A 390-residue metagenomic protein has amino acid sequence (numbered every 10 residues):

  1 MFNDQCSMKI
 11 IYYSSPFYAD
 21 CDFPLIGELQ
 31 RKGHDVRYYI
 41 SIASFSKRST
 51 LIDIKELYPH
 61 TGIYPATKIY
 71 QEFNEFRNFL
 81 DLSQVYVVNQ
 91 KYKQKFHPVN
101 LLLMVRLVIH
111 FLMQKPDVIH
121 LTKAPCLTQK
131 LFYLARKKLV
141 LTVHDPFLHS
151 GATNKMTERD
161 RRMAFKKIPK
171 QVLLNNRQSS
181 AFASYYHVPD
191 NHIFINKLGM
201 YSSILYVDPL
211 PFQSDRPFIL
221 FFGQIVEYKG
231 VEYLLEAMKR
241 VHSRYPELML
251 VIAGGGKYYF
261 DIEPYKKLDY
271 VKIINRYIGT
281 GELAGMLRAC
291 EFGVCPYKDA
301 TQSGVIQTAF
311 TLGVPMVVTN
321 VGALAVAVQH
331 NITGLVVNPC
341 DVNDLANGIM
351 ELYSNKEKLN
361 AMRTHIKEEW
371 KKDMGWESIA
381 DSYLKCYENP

Functional and structural regions predicted by a protein language model:
H34, A152-T153, A183-S184, N191-R216 (+2 more regions): Acidic anion/phosphate-binding donor-loop and adjacent secondary structure in glycosyltransferase catalytic cores
I168-I193: A short, active-site helix/loop in glycosyltransferases that binds the activated sugar's phosphate group
F212-K229, L235-M238: Conserved donor-binding/catalytic core segment of Leloir-type glycosyltransferases
P217, E247, D344, E351 (+2 more regions): A short, well-ordered alpha-helix in the C-terminal region of glycosyltransferases
D261-A284: Nucleotide-activated donor-binding/catalytic signature segment of Leloir-type glycosyltransferases, i.e., the conserved
I273, H330-N331, L335-V342, I349-K356: Conserved acidic donor-binding segment of nucleotide-sugar-dependent glycosyltransferases
G285-Q302, V314: Acidic donor-binding loop of glycosyltransferase active sites
T308, V321-N331, L335-V336: Short acidic/histidine- and often glycine-rich active-site loop of Leloir-type glycosyltransferases that engages
